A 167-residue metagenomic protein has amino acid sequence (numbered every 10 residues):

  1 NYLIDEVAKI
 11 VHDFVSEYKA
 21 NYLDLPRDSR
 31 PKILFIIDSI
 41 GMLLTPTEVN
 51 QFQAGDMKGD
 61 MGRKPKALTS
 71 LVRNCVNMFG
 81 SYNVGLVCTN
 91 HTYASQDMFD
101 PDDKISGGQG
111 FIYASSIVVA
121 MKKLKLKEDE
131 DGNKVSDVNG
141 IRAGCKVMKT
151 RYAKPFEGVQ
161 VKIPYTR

Functional and structural regions predicted by a protein language model:
N1-D60, S70: Conserved inter-motif catalytic segment of the P-loop NTP-binding fold
M61-T166: Phosphate-binding/switch region of NTP-binding enzymes
